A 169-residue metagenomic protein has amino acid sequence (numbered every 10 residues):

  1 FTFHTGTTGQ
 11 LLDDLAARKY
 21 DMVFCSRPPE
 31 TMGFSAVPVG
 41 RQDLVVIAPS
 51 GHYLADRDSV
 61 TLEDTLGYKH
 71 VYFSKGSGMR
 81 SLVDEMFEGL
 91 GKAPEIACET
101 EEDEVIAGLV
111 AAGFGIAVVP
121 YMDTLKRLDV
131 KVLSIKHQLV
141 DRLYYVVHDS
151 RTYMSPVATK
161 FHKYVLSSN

Functional and structural regions predicted by a protein language model:
F1-M32, A93-E102: Central regulatory/effector-binding core of bacterial HTH transcription factors
H4-T5, I47, Y72-F73, E99 (+1 more regions): Active-site-adjacent beta-strand anchor residues
T7, D58, K75, M79 (+2 more regions): Residue-level signature of the cytosolic catalytic core of signaling kinases
L12, A16, A36, L62 (+1 more regions): Short hydrophobic/charged patches on amphipathic alpha-helices used for structural packing and interfaces
T31-D43, R57, E104-R151, K160: Beta-alpha-beta core module
G33-H70, P156: Flexible hinge/capping segments at coil-to-helix
P49, F73-S74, I96, V119-P120: Thr-Gly-centered strand-to-loop micro-motif
L54-A55, Y68-L90, M154-H162: Secondary-structure junction motif
